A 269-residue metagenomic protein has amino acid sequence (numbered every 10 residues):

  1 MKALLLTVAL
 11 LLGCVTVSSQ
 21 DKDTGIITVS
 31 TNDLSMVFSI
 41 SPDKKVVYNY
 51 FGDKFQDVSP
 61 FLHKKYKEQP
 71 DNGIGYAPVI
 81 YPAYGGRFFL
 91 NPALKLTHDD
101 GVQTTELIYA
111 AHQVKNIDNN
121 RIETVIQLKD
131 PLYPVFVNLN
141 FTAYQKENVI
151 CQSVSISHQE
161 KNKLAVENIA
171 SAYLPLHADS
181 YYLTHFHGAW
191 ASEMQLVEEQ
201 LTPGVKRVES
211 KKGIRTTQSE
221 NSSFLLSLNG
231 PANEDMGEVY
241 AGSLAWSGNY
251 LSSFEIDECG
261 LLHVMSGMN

Functional and structural regions predicted by a protein language model:
M1-K22: Bacterial Sec-dependent N-terminal signal peptides
D23-S30, L34-V37, K45-N269: Polysaccharide-binding surfaces and accessory modules of carbohydrate-active proteins
